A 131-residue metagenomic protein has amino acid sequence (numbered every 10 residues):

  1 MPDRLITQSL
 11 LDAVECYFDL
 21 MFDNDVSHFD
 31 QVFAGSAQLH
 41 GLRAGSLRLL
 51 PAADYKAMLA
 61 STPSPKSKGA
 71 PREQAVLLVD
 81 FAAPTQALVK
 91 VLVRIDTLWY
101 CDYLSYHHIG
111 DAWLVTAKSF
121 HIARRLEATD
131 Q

Functional and structural regions predicted by a protein language model:
M1-S27, Q31, G35, A53 (+1 more regions): Short, low-complexity N-terminal intrinsically disordered segments enriched in polar/charged residues
P2-D12, Q38-W99: Surface-exposed, charged secondary-structure patches
L10, F29, L92, S105-H107: Intrinsically disordered, low-complexity regions enriched in Ser/Pro/Gly/Gln/His and often acidic
D30-V32, D80, H108: Generic structural signal for beta-strand residues in well-ordered domains
F33, V93, S119-F120: Short beta-strand segments enriched in hydrophobic/aromatic residues within well-folded beta-rich domains
W99-E127: Short beta-strand edge/turn micro-motifs at domain boundaries
